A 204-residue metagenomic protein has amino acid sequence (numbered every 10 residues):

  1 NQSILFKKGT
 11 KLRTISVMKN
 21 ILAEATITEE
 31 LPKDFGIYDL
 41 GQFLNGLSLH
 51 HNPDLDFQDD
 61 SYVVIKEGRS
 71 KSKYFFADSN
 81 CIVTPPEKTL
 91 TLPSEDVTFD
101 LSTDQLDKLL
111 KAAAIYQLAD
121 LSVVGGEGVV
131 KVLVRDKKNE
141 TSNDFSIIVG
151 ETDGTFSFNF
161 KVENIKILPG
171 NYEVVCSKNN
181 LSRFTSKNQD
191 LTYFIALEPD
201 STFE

Functional and structural regions predicted by a protein language model:
N1-F76, E95-E204: DNA polymerase processivity clamps
S79-F99: Long, charge-dense
